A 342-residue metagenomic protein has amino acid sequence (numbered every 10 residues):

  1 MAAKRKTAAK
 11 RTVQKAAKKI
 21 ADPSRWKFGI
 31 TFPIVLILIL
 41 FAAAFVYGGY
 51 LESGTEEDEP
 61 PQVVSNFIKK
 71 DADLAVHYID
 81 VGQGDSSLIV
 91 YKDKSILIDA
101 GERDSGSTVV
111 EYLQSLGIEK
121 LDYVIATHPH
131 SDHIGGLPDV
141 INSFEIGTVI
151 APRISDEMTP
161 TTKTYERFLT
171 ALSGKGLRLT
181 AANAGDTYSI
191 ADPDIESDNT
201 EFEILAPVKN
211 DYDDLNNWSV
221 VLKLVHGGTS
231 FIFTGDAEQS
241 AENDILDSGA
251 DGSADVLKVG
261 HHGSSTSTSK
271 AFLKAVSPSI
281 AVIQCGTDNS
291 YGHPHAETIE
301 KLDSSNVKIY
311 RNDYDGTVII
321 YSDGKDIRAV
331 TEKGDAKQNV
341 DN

Functional and structural regions predicted by a protein language model:
A2-N342: Non-globular, low-confidence helical/coil segments that flank catalytic cores
